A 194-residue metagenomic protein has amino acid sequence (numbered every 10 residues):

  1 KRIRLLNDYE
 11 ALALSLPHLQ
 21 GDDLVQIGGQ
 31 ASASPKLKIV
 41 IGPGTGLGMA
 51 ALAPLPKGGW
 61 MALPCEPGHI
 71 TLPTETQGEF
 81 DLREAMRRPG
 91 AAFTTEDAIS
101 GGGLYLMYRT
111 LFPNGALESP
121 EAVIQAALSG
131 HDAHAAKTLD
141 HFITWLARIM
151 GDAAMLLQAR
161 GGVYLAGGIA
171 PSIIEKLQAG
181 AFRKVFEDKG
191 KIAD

Functional and structural regions predicted by a protein language model:
K1-R2, D194: Intrinsic structural disorder
R2-F93, A98: Phosphate-binding/catalytic loop of phosphoryl-transfer enzymes
P56, Q77, D81-D194: ATP-binding/phosphotransfer module of carbohydrate and carboxylate kinases, centering on a glycine-rich
